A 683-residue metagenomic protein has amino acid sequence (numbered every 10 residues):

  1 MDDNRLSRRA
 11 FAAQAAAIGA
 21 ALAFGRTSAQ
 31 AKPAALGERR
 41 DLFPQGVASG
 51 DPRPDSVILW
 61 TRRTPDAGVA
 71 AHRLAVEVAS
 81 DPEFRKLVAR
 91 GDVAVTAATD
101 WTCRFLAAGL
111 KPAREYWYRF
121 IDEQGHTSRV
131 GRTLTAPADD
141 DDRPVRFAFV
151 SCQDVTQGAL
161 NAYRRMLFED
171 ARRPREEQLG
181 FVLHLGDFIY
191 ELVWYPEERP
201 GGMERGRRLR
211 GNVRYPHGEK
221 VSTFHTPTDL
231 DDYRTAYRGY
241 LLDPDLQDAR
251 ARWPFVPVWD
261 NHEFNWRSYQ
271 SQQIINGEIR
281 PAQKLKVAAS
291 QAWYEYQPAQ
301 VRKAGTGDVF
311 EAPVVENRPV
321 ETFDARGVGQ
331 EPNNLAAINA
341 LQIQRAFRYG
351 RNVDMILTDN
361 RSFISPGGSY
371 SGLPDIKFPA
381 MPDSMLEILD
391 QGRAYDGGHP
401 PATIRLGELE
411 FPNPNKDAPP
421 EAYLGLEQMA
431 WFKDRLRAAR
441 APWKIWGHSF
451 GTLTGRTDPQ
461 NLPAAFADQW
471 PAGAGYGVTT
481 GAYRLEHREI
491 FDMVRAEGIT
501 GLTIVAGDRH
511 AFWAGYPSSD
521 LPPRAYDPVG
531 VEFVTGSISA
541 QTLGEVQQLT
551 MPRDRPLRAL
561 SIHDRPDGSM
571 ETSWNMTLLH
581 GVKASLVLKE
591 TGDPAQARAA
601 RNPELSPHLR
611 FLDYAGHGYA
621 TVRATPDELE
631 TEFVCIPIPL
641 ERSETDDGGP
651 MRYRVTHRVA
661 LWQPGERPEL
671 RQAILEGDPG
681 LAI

Functional and structural regions predicted by a protein language model:
M1-G19: N-terminal secretory signal peptides and thylakoid transit peptides that target proteins across membranes
Q14, S28-I683: Long, structured stretches of catalytic cores involved in phosphate-ester chemistry, encompassing
A21-G25: Hydrophobic h-region of N-terminal signal peptides that target proteins for export in Gram-negative bacteria
